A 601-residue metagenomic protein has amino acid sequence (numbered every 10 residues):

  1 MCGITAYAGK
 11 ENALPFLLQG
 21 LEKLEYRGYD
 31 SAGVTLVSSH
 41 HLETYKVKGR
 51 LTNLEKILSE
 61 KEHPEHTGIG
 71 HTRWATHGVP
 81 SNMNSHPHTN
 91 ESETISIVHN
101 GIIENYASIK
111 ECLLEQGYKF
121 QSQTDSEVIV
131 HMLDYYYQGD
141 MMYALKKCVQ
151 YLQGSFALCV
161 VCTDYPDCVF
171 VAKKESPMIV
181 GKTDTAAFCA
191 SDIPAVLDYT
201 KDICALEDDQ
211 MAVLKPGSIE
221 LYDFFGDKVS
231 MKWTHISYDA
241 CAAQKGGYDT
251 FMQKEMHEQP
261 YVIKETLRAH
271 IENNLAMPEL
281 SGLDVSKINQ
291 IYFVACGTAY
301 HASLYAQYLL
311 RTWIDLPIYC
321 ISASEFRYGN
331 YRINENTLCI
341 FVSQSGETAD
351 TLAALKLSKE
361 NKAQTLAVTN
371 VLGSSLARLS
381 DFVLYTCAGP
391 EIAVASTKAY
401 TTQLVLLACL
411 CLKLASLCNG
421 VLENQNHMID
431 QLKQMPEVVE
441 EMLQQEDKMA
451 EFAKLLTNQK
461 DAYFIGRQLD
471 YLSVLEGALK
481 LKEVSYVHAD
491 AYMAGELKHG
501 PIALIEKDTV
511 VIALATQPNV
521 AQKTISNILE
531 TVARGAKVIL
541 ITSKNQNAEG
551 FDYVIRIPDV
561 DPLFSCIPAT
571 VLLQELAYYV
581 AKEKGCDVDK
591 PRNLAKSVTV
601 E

Functional and structural regions predicted by a protein language model:
M1-K245, D249, Y261-A269, N273-K287 (+4 more regions): Conserved short alpha-helical segments that host acidic/polar catalytic motifs at enzyme active sites
G49, G70-M83, L267-G282, A306-V342 (+2 more regions): Glycine-rich oxoanion-binding loops at beta->alpha junctions
P87-T89, F170-V171, I203-C204, M211-V213 (+11 more regions): Replace "in large, NTP-powered and nucleic-acid-processing enzymes" with "in large, NTP-powered factors and other
L152-A186, F452, T457-E483, V520 (+1 more regions): Acidic/histidine-rich
E258-Y292, F382-V510, K582-E601: Active-site phosphate/pyrophosphate-binding segments
K287-Q434, L514-E549, Y553-P558, L576: Glycine-rich phosphate-binding loops that contact phosphosugars or nucleotide phosphates
K537, V560-E601: Generic C-terminus detector
